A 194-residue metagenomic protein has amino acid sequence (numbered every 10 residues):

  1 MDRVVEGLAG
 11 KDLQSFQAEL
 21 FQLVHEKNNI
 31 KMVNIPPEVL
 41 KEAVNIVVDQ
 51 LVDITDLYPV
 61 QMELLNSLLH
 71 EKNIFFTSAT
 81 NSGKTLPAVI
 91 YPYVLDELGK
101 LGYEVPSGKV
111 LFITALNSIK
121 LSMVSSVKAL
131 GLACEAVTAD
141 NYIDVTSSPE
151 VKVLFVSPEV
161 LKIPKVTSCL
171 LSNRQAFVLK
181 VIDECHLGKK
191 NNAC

Functional and structural regions predicted by a protein language model:
M1-I30: N-terminal accessory nucleic-acid engagement/regulatory domains that precede and modulate ATP-driven motor cores
L20-A79, L86, I90, L95 (+1 more regions): Conserved pre-motif I regulatory segment
L69-E71, V105-S107, S148-V151, N173-F177: Short loop/turn elements that form and flank the Walker-type P-loop nucleotide-binding site in RecA-like NTPase cores
F75-S82, P87-A133, A139, P149: Conserved SF1/SF2 helicase motif Ia
S82, N117-I119, N141-Y142, E159-K162 (+1 more regions): Conserved nucleotide-binding/hydrolysis micro-motifs of P-loop NTPases
V137, V156: Hydrophobic residues at beta-strand termini and immediately following loops that shape nucleotide-binding pockets
Y142-L154: Conserved motor-coupling elements within RecA-like helicase/translocase cores
K152, P158-K162, V166-C194: SF2 helicase catalytic motif II
